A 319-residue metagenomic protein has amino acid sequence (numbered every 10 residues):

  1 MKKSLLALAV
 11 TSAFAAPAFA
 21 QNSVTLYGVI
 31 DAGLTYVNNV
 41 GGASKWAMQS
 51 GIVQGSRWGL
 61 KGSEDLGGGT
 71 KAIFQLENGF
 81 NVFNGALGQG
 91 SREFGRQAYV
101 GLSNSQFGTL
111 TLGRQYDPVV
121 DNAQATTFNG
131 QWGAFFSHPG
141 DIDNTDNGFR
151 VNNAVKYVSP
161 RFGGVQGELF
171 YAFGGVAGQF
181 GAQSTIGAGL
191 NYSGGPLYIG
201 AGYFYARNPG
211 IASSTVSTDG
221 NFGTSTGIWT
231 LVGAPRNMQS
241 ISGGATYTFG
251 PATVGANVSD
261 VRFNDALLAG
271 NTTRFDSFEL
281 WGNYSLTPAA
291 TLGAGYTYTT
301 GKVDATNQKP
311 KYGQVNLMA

Functional and structural regions predicted by a protein language model:
S4-A13: Sec-dependent N-terminal signal peptides
F14-A20: Sec/Tat signal peptide C-region and signal peptidase I cleavage site
Q21-Y36, W46-G174, A182-S184, L190-G202: Outer membrane beta-barrel
L34-G42, F80-A86, P118-N122, G175-Q179 (+4 more regions): Gram-negative outer-membrane beta-barrel proteins
G187-M318: Detector for outer-membrane/organellar transmembrane beta-barrel domains, recognizing the amphipathic beta-strand
